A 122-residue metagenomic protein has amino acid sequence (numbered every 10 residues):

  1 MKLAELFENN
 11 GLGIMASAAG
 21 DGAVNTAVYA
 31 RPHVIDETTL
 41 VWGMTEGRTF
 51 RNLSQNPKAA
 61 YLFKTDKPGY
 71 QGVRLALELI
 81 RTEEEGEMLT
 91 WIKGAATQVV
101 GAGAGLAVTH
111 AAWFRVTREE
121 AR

Functional and structural regions predicted by a protein language model:
M1-R122: Binding-site signature for planar aromatic cofactors or substrates
